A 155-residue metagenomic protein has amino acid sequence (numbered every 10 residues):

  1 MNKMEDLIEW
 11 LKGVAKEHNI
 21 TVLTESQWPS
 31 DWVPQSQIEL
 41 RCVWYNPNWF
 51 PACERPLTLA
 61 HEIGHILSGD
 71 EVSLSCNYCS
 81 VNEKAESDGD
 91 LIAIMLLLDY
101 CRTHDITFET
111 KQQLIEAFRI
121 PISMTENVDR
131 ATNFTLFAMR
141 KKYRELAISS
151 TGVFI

Functional and structural regions predicted by a protein language model:
M1-I155: Active-site hotspot residues in diverse enzymes, especially metal/ion-binding acidic/histidine motifs
